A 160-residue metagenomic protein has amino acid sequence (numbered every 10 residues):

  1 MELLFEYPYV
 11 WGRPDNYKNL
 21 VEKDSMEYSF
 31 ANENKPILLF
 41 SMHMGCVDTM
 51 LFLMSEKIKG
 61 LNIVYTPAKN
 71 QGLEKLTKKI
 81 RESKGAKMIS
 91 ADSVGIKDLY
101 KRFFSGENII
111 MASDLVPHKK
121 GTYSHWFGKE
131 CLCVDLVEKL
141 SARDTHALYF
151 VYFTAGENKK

Functional and structural regions predicted by a protein language model:
M1-S41, K75-K79, S83-G85: Membrane-anchoring hydrophobic helices of lipid-metabolizing enzymes
K35-S41, L61, E107-S113: Generic beta-sheet signal
H43-C46, S93-G95: Short beta->alpha connector loops
G45-E56, G60-L61, Y65-T66, N70-Q71: Membrane-embedded segments
T49-L53, L73-T77, T122-S124: A short secondary-structure junction signal
V64-G95: Short, conserved active-site entrance elements at the starts or edges of catalytic domains
V94-E157: Membrane-associated lipid acylation/remodeling enzymes share a hydrophobic transmembrane-juxtamembrane segment
